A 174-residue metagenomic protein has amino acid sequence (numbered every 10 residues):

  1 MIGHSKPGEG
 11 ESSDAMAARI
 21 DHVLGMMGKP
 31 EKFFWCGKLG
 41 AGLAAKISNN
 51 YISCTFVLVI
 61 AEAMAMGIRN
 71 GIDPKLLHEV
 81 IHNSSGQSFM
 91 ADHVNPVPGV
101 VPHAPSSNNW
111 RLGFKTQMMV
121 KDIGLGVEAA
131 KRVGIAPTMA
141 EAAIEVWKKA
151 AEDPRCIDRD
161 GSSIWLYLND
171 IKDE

Functional and structural regions predicted by a protein language model:
M1-C54: Rossmann-fold dinucleotide-binding core
L24-G28, I81, L168: Hydrophobic aliphatic residues
A41-Y167: Helical "substrate-binding/catalytic lid" subdomain of Rossmann-like NAD(P)-dependent dehydrogenases/reductases
D170-E174: Hydrophobic alpha-helical segments
